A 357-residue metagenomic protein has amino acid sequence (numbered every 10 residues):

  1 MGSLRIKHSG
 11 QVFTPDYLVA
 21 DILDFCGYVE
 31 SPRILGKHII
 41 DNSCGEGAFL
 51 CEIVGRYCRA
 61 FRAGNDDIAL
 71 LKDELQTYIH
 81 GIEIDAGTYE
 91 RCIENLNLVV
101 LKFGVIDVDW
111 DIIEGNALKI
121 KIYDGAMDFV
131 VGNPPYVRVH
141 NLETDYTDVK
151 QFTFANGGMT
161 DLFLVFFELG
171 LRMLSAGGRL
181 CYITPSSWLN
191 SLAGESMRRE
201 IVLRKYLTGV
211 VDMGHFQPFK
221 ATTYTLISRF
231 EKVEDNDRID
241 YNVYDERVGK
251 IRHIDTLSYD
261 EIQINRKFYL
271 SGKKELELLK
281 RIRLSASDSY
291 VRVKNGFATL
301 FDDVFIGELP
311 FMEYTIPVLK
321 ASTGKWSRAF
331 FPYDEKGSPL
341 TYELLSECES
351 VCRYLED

Functional and structural regions predicted by a protein language model:
M1-V210, H215, I227-R229, V233-R238: SAM-dependent methyltransferase catalytic region
K72, K220-T223: Short coil/turn motifs at beta-sheet boundaries
F219, L226-D357: C-terminal substrate-recognition regions of SAM-dependent nucleic acid methyltransferases
